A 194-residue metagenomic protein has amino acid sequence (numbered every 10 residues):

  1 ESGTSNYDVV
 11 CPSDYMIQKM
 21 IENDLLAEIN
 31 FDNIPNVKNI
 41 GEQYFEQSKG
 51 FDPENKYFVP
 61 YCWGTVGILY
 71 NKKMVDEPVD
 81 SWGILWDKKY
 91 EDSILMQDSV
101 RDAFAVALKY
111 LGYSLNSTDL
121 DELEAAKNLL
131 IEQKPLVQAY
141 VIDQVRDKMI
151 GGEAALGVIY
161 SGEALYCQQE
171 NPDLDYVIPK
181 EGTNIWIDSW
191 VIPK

Functional and structural regions predicted by a protein language model:
E1-S5: Short, well-structured alpha-helical segments in soluble
Y7, C11-E153: Extracytoplasmic ligand-binding site segments that recognize negatively charged/polar headgroups
C11, D98, V158, K180 (+1 more regions): Conserved residues at beta->alpha junctions
M16-K19, I150, L156-D173: A ligand-binding cleft/hinge motif common to bilobed small-molecule-binding domains
D102, V145-D147, L156, G162-Y166 (+1 more regions): Short, catalytically relevant binding-site loops at active-site mouths
L123-E132, E170-K194: Periplasmic-binding protein-like
I142, G151-A154, N171, I185-I187: Short gly/pro-enriched beta-turn/loop segments at secondary-structure junctions
